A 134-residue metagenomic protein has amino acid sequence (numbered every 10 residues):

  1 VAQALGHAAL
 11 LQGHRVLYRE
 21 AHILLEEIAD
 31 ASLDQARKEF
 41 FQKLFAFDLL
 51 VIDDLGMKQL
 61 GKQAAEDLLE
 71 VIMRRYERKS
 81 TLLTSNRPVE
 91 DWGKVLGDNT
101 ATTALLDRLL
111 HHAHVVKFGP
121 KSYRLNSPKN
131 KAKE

Functional and structural regions predicted by a protein language model:
V1-H14: Walker A/P-loop
R15-R19, I23-A46, L55-E134: Replace "adjacent to P-loop NTPase cores in ATP/GTP-dependent enzymes" with "adjacent to NTP-binding cores
L49: Walker B motif beta-strand of ABC-family P-loop ATPases
